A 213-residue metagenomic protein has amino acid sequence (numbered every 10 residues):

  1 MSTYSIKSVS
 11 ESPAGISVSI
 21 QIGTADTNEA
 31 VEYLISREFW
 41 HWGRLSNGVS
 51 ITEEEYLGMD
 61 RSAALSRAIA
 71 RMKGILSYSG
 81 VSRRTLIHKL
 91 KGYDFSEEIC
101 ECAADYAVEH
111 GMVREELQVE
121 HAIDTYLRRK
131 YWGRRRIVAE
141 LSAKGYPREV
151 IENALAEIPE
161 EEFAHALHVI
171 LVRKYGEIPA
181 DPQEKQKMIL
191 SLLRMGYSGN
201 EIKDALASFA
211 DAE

Functional and structural regions predicted by a protein language model:
M1-E213: An alpha-helical, amphipathic repeat domain used for nucleic-acid recognition, typified by the mTERF helical solenoid
